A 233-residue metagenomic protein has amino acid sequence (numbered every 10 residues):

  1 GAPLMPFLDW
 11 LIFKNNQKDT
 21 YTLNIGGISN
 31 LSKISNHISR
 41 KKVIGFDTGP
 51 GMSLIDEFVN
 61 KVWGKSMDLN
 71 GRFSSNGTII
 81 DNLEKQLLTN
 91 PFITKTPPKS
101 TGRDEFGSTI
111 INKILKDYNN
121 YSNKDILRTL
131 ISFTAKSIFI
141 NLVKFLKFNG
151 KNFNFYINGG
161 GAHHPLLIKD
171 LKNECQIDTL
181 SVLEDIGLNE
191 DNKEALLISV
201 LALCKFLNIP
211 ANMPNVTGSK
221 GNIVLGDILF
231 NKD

Functional and structural regions predicted by a protein language model:
G1-T20: Conserved phosphate-binding catalytic cores of ATP/NTP-utilizing and phosphoryl-transfer enzymes
T20-N24, G45: Short glycine-aspartate micro-motif
N24-I28, G49-G51, I157-A162: A short acidic Gly-Thr/Ser loop motif
S29-I34: Short beta-strand scaffold segments in enzyme catalytic cores
I38-A135, F139, L207-N208, T217 (+1 more regions): Conserved ATP-utilizing enzyme core subdomain
I140-N152: Phosphate/pyrophosphate-binding loops at sites that engage ATP/ADP/AMP, CoA/4′-phosphopantetheine, polyphosphate
N152-L171: Glycine-rich phosphate-binding loops at beta-strand->alpha-helix junctions
K172-L197: Conserved phosphate-binding/catalytic loops in two-lobed NTP-binding clefts
